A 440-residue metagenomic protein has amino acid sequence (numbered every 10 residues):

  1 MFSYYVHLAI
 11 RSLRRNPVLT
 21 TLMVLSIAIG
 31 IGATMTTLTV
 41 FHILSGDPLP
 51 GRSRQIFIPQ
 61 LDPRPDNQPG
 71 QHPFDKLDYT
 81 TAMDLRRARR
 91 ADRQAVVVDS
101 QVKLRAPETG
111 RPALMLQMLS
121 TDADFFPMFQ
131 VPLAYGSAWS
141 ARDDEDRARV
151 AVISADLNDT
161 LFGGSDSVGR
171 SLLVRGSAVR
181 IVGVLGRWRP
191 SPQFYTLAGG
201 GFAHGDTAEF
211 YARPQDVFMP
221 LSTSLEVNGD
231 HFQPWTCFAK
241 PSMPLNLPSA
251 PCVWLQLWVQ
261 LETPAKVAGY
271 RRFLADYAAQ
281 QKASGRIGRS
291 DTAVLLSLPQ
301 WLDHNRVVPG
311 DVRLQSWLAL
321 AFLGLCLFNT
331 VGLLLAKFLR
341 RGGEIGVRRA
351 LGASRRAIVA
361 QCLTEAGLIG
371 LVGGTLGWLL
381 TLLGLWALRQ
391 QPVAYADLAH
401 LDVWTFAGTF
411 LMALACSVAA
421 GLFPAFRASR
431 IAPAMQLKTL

Functional and structural regions predicted by a protein language model:
M1-Y4, I10-R11, R15, L19 (+3 more regions): Membrane-helix entry/capping segments
V6-V18, F328-T364, L368-I369, R430-T439: Intracellular coupling helices
L13-N16, M35, L44, I58-P59 (+16 more regions): Generic structural signal for small/hydrophobic residues in well-ordered secondary structure, especially within
N16-L49: Short, strongly hydrophobic transmembrane alpha-helices
T21, F328, E344-R389, G408 (+2 more regions): Transmembrane alpha-helical interface segments in multi-pass membrane proteins
L38-L161, S165, V174-V179, P190-Q193 (+2 more regions): Structured, solvent-exposed hinge/loop segments at the ends of secondary-structure elements
A123-A138, R149-R306: Mid-to-C-terminal secondary-structure elements that act as membrane-proximal/extracytoplasmic interface segments
G408-L440: C-terminal membrane-exit region of the final transmembrane helix in multipass inner-membrane proteins
